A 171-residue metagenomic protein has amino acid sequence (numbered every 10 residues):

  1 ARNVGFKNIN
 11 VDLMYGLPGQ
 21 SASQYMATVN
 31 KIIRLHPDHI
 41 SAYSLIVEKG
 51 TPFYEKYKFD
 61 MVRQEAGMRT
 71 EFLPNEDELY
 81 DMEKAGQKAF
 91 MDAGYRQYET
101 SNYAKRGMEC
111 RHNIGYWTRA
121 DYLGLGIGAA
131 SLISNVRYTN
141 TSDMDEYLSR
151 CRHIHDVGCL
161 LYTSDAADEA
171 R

Functional and structural regions predicted by a protein language model:
A1-S164, R171: C-terminal scaffold of the Radical SAM
